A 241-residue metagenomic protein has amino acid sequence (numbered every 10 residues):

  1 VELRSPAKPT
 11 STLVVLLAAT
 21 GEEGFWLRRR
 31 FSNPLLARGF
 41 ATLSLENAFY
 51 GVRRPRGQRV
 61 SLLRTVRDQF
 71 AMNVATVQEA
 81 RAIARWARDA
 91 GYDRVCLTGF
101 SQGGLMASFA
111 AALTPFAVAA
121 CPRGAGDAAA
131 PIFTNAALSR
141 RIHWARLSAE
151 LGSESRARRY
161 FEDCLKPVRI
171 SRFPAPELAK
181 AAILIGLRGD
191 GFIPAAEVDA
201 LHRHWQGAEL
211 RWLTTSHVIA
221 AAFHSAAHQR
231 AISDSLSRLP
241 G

Functional and structural regions predicted by a protein language model:
S5-L13: Proline/glycine-enriched tight loop/beta-turn segments at coil->beta junctions that connect or precede beta-strands
V15-V74: Cap/lid segment of the alpha/beta-hydrolase catalytic domain
R30, F109-L113, A200: Active-site signature of alpha/beta-hydrolase-fold catalytic machinery across serine- and Asp/Cys-nucleophile hydrolases
A75-D93: Conserved acidic catalytic loop of the alpha/beta-hydrolase fold
T98-A107: Gly/Ala-rich beta-loop-alpha elbow adjacent to hydrolase catalytic centers
F109-A157, W212: Hydrolase active-site cap/lid region
S155-P240: Serine-hydrolase catalytic core
